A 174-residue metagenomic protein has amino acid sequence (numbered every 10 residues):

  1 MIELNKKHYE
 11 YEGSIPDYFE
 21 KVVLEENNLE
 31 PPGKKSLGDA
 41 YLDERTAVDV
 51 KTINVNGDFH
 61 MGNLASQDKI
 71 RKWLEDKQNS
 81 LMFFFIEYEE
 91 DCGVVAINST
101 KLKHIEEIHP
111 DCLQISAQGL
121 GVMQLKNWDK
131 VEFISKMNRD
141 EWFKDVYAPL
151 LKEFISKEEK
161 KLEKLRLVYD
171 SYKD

Functional and structural regions predicted by a protein language model:
M1-D174: Nucleic-acid endonuclease domains
